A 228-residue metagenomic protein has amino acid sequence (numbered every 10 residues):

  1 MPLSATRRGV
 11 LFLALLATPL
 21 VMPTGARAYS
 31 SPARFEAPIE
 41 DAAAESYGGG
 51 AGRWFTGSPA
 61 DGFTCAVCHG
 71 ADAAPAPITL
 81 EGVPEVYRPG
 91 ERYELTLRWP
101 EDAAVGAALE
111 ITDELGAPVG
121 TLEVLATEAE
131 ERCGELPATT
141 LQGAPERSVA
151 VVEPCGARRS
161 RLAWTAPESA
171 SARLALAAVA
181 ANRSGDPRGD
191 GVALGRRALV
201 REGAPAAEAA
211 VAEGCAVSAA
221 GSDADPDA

Functional and structural regions predicted by a protein language model:
M1-T6: N-terminal secretory signal peptides that target proteins for export/translocation
R7-R8, R147: Basic side chains
V10-V21: Bacterial N-terminal signal peptides
P23-T165, S171-D223: Sequence context surrounding c-type heme c attachment/ligation sites in exported
P226-A228: A cross-kingdom C-terminal cell-surface attachment/processing module
